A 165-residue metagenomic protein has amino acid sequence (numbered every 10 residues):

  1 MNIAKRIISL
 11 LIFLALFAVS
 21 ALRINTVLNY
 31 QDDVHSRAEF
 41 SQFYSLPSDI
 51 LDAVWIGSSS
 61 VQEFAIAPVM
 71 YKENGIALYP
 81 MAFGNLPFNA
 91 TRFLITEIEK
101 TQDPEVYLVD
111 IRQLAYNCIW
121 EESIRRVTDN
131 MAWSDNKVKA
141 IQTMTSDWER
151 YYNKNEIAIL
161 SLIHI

Functional and structural regions predicted by a protein language model:
K5-N25: Hydrophobic membrane-insertion alpha-helices, especially the h-region of bacterial N-terminal signal peptides
V27-Y44: Alpha-helical transmembrane signal-anchor/signal-peptide segments
N29-V34, I56-G57, F83-P87: Short, flexible loop segments at the rims of nucleotide/cofactor-binding pockets, characterized by
Q42-V69: Short extracytoplasmic
S60-I141: Membrane-embedded segments
D147-R150, S161: Alpha-helical transmembrane helix bundles of large polytopic membrane transport and channel proteins
I163-I165: Conserved small/polar residues in nucleotide/adenosyl-binding loops
